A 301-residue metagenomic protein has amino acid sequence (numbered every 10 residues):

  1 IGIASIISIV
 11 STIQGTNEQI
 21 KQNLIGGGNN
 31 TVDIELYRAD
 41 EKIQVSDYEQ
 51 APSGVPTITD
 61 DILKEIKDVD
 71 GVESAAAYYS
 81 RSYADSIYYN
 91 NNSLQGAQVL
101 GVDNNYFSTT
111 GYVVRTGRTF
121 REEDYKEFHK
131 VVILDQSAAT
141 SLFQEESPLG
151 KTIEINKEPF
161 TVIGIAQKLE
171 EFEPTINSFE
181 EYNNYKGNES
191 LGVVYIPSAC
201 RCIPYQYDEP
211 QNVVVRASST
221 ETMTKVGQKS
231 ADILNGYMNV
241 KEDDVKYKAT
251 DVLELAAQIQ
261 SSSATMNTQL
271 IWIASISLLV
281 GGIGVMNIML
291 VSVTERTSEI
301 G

Functional and structural regions predicted by a protein language model:
I1-T16, A256-S298: Hydrophobic alpha-helical transmembrane segments of multi-pass inner-membrane transport and secretion
Q14-Q98, N105, C202-Q206, E221 (+3 more regions): Hydrophobic, regular-secondary-structure patches
T16, I34, I66, A75 (+7 more regions): Generic structural signal for small/hydrophobic residues in well-ordered secondary structure, especially within
E41-P52, E171-N188, Y237-D244: Short helix-coil transition/hinge motifs at the ends and kinks of transmembrane helices, capturing the brief
N92-D208, T220, T224: Hydrophobic secondary-structure segments that place a key small or acidic residue at a functional site
E209-V213: Short amphipathic alpha-helical segments
V214-R216, T220-K229, G236-A274: Peri-transmembrane interface segments
G301: Active-site loop/short helix in cyclic nucleotide turnover domains
